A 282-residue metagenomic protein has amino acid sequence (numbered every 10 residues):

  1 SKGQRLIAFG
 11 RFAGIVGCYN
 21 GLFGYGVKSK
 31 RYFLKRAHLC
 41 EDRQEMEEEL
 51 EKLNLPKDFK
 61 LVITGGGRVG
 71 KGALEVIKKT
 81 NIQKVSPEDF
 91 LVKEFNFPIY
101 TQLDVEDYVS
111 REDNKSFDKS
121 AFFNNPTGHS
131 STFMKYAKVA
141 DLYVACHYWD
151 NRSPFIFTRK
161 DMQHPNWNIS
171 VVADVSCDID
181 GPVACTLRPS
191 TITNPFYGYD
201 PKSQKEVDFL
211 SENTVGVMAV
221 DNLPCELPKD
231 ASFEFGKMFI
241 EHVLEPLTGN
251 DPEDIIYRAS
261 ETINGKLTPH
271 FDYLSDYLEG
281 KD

Functional and structural regions predicted by a protein language model:
S1-E48, V171, S176-D282: Adenosine-phosphate binding glycine-rich loop
L6, G10, V62, G66 (+2 more regions): Glycine- and other small-residue-rich loops at beta-strand/loop junctions that grip anionic moieties
F12-V16, T64, R68, G72 (+6 more regions): Conserved active-site and cofactor/substrate-binding residues in soluble primary-metabolism enzymes
L22, G26, L74-I82, Y148 (+1 more regions): Hydrophobic/aromatic-lined pockets within catalytic cores
L34-L142: Glycine-rich phosphate/diphosphate-binding loop of Rossmann-like nucleotide-binding domains
G70-K71, N151, D180, C225: Short, acidic Gly/Pro/Ser/Thr-rich loop/turn segments
F95-V207: Rossmann-like adenosine-cofactor binding region
